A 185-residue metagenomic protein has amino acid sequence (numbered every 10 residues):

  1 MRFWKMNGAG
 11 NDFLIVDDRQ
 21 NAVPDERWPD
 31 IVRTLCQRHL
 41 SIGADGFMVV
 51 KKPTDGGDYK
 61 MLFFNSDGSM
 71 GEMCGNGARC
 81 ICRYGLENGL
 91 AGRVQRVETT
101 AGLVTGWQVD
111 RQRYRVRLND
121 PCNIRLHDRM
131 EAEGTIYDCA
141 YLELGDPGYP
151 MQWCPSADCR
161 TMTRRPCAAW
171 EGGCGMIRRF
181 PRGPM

Functional and structural regions predicted by a protein language model:
M1-R111, A157-M185: A glycine-rich beta-to-alpha transition motif near the start of alpha/beta enzyme domains, typified by
L90, E98-A169: ATP-dependent small-molecule kinase catalytic core of the GHMP/sugar-kinase superfamily and closely related
